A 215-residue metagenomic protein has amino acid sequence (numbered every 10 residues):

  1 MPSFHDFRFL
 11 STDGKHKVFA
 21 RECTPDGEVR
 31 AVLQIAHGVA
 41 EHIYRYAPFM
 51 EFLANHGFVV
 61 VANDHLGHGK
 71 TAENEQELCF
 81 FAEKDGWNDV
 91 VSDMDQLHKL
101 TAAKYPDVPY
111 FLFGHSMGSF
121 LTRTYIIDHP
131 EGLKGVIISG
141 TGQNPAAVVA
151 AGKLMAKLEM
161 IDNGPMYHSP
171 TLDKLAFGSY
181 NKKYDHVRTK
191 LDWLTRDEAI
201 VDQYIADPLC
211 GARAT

Functional and structural regions predicted by a protein language model:
M1-G27: N-terminal cap/lid segment of alpha/beta-hydrolase-fold proteins
L33-E41, S116-M117: Active-site glycine-rich loops that stabilize anionic/oxyanionic intermediates across multiple enzyme folds
A36, N63-H65, S139: Alpha/beta-hydrolase
R45-E77: Conserved alpha/beta-hydrolase
A82-A103: Alpha/beta-hydrolase active-site loop
Y105-S116: Alpha/beta-hydrolase fold nucleophile elbow
G114-T124: Glycine-rich nucleophile elbow surrounding the catalytic serine of serine-hydrolase chemistry
T122-L209: Alpha/beta-hydrolase-fold enzymes
